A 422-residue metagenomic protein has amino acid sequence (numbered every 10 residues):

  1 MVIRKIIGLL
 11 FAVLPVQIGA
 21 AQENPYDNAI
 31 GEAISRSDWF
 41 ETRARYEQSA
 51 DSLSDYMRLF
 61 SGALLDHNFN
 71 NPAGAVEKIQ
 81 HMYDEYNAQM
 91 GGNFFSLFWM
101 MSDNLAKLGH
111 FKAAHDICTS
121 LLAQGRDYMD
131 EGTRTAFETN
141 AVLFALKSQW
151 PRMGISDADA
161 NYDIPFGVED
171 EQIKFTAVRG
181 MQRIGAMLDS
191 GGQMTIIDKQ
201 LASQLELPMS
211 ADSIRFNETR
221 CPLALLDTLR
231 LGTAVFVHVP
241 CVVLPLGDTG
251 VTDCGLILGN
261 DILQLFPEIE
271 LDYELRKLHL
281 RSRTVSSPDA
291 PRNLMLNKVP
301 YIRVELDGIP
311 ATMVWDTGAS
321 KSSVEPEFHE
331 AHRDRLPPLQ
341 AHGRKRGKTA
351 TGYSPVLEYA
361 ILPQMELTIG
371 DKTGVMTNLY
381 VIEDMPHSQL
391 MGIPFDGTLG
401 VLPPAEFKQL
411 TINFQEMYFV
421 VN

Functional and structural regions predicted by a protein language model:
M1-E23: Bacterial Sec-dependent N-terminal signal peptides
Q22-N422: Pepsin/retropepsin-fold aspartyl endopeptidases
